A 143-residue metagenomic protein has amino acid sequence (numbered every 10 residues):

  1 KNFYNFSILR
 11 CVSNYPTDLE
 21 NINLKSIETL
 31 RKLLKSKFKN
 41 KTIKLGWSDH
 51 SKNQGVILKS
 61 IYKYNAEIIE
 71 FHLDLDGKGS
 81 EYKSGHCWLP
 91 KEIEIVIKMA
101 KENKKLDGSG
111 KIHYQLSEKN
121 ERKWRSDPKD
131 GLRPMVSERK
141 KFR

Functional and structural regions predicted by a protein language model:
K1-R143: Catalytic cores and adjacent flexible loops of soluble metabolic enzymes that perform enolate/carbanion chemistry on
